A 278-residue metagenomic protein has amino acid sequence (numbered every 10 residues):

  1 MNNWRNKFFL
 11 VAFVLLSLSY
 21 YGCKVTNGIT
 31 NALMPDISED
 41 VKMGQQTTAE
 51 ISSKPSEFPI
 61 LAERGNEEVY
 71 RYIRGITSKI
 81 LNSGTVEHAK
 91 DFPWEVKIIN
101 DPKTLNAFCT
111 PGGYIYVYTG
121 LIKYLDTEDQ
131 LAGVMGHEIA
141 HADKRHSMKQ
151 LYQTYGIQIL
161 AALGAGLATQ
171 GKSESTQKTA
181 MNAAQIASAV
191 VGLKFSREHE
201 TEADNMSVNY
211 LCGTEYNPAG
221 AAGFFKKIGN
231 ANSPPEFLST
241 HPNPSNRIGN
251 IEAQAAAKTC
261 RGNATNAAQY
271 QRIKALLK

Functional and structural regions predicted by a protein language model:
M1-F13, G22-S56, N82-N106, F195-K278: C-terminal capping/extension segments of zinc metalloprotease domains
K24-L33, I115, G136, A142 (+1 more regions): Catalytic-site beta-strand/loop segments enriched in glycine and acidic/polar residues
G44, I73, V117, V134-H137 (+2 more regions): Buried hydrophobic packing residues in well-ordered domains
P59-K79, P93-D101, I159-L160, G229: Acidic helix-start/capping segments at beta-turn-to-alpha-helix junctions
I98, P102-A132, E138-R145: Active-site scaffold of zinc-dependent metalloenzymes
D129-Q130, I139-Y155, L167-G171: Catalytic Zn2+-binding segment of zinc metalloproteases
M135-S147, L160, E202, M206: Active-site His/Glu-centered metal-binding helix of metallohydrolases
Y152-A168, T179-V191: Membrane-active amphipathic alpha-helices enriched in small hydrophobic residues
